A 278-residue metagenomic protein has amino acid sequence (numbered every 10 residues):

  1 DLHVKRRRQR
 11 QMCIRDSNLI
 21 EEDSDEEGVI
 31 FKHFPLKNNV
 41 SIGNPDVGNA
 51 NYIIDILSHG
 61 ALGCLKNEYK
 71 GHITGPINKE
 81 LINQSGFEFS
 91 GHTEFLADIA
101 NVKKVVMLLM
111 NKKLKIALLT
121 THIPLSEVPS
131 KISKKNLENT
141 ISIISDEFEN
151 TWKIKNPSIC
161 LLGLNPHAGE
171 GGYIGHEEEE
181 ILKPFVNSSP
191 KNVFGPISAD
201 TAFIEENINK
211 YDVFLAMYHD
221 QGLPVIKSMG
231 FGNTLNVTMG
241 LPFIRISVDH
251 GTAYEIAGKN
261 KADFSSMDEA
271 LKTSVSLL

Functional and structural regions predicted by a protein language model:
D1-I14: Single conserved hydrophobic/aromatic residue that forms the stacking wall/gate of nucleotide- or nucleobase-binding
Q9, E68, N209-K210: Alpha-helix C-terminal capping/helix-to-coil transition sites in glycosyltransferase folds
E21, L62, F185-L278: Glycine-rich phosphate/nucleotide-binding loop
D25-V102, V106, A216: N-terminal glycine-rich phosphate/adenylate-binding segment common to multiple enzyme folds
I56-A61, L137-N150, F185, D268-L277: Short, well-ordered amphipathic alpha-helical segments that serve as non-catalytic structural scaffolds within diverse
H92-E94, V102-N139, A253-L278: Short, glycine-/small-residue-rich phosphate/pyrophosphate-handling segment
L118-P196: Glycine-rich phosphate/diphosphate-binding loop of Rossmann-like nucleotide-binding domains
